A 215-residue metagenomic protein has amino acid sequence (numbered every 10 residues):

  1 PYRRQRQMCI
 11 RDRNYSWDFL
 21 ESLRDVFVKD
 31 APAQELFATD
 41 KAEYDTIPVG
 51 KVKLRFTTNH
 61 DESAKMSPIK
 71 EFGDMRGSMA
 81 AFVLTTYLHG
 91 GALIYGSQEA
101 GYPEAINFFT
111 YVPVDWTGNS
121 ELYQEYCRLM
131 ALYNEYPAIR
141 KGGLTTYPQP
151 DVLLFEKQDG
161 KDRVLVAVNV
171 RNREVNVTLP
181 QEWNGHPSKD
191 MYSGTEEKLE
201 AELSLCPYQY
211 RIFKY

Functional and structural regions predicted by a protein language model:
P1-I10: Single conserved hydrophobic/aromatic residue that forms the stacking wall/gate of nucleotide- or nucleobase-binding
Y2, I47-G50, D159, E182: Short, structurally constrained coil/turn elements that cap an alpha-helix or connect an alpha-helix to the following
D12, Q34-F37, M75, H89-I94 (+1 more regions): Carbohydrate-interacting/catalytic domains
D12-V26: Acidic, His- and aromatic-enriched active-site or binding-groove loops in soluble protein domains that engage sugars
F19, T58-N59, W116, Y215: Active-site donor-binding loop signature of nucleotide-sugar glycosyltransferases
S22-A31, E200: Short, charged, surface-exposed secondary-structure boundary motifs
V28, M66, N176-T178: Active-site-adjacent loop/helix micro-motif of nuclease/hydrolase catalytic cores
D30-A100, T117, Y133: Catalytic-core region of carbohydrate-active enzymes that cleave or remodel glycosidic bonds
